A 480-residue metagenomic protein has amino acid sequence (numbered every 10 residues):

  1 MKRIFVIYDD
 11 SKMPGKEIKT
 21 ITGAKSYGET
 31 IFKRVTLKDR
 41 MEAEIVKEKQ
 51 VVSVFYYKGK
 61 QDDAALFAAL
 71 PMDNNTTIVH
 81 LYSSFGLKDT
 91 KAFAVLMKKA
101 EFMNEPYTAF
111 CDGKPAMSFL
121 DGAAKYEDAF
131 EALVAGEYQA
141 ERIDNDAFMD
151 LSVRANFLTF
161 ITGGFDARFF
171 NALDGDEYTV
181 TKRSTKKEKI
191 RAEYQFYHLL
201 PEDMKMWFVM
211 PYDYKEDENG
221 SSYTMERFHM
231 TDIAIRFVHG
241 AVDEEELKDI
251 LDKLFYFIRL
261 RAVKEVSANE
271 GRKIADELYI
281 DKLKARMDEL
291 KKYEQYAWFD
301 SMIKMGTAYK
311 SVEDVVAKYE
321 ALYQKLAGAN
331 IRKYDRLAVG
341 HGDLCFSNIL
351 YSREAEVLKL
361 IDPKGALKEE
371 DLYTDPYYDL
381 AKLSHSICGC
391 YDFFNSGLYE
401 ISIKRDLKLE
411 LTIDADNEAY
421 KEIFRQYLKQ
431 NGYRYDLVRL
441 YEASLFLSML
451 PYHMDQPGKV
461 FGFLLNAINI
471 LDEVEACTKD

Functional and structural regions predicted by a protein language model:
M1-Q61: N-terminal glycine-rich phosphate-binding loop and ensuing alpha1 helix
K2-S11, D112-D176: Conserved alpha/beta core of the MobA/IspD/sugar-nucleotide pyrophosphorylase nucleotidyltransferase superfamily
Y8, L200, A234-Y296, V315-K333 (+2 more regions): Conserved kinase catalytic-core helix
S53-D112: Conserved beta-loop-beta/alpha segment of the NTase-like Rossmann-fold superfamily that binds/positions NTPs
A167-H198, E226, I233-V242: ATP-binding glycine-rich loop module of kinase domains
E202-E216: Conserved HxN/HPN-centered segment at the entrance to the catalytic loop of eukaryotic protein kinase-like domains
A321-T374: Active-site acidic catalytic loop and adjacent metal/ATP-binding pocket of ATP-dependent phosphoryl transfer enzymes
A366-F424, A443-G458: Active-site activation/catalytic loop segments of kinase-like enzymes and analogous catalytic loops in related
